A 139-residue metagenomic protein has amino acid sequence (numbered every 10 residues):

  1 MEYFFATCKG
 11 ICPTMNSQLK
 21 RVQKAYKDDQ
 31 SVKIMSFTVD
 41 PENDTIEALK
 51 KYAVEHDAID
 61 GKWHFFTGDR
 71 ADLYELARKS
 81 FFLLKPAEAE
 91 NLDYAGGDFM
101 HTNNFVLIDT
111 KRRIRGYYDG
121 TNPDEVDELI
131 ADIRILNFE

Functional and structural regions predicted by a protein language model:
M1-L19, M35: Short active-site neighborhood of thiol/selenol oxidoreductases, capturing the structured segment around
E2, I34-T38, N104-I108: Soluble periplasmic/extracytoplasmic beta-strand elements of cell-envelope proteins
E2, T67-G68, G120: Conserved strand-loop elements at the edges of beta-sheets that form or border functional pockets
F5-A6, T38-D40, K62-W63, N103 (+1 more regions): Second-shell loop/turn segments in exported
K9-C12, N43-I46, P123: Loop/helix-junction capping segments adjacent to catalytic residues or to phosphate/diphosphate-binding pockets
T14, I133-E139: Short, solvent-exposed cationic patches
N16-L76: Structural microenvironment flanking redox-active thiols in thiol-disulfide oxidoreductases
D72-D132: Thiol/disulfide oxidoreductase modules built on the thioredoxin-like
